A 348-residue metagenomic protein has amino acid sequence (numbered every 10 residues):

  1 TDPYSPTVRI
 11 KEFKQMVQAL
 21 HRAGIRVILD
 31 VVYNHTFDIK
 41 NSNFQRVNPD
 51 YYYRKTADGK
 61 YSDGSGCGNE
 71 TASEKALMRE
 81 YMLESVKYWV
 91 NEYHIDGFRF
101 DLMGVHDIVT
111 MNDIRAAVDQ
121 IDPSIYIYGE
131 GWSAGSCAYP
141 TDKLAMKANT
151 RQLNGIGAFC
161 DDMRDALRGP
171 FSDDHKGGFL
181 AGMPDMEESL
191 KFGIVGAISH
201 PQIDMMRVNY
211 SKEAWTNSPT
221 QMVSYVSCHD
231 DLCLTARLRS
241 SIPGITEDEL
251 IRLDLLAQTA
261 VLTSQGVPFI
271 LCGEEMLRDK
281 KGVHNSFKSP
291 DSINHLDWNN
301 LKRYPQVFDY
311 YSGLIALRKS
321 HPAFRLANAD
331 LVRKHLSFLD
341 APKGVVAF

Functional and structural regions predicted by a protein language model:
T1-Y93, H106-D122, Y126, C137-A138: Substrate-binding/active-site clefts of carbohydrate-active enzymes
V17, V86-V90, R115, D119 (+4 more regions): Non-transmembrane alpha-helical segments in soluble domains of secreted/periplasmic/extracellular proteins
L20, D30, W89, F100 (+5 more regions): Conserved, mostly hydrophobic/aromatic
V31-N41, L102-D107, E130-A134, F269-K280 (+1 more regions): Short, solvent-exposed turn/loop segments enriched in Gly/Ser/Thr/Pro and often Arg
S73, R99-L102, K212-E213, L238-R252 (+1 more regions): Active-site rim elements
R115-A116, S124-C272, M276-L277, F287 (+2 more regions): Conserved alpha/beta catalytic core and glycan-binding cleft of carbohydrate-active enzymes
F287-L296: Acyl/amide activation-and-transfer machinery of modular secondary-metabolite enzymes
D297, L301-L331: Catalytic cores of secreted or luminal carbohydrate-active enzymes
